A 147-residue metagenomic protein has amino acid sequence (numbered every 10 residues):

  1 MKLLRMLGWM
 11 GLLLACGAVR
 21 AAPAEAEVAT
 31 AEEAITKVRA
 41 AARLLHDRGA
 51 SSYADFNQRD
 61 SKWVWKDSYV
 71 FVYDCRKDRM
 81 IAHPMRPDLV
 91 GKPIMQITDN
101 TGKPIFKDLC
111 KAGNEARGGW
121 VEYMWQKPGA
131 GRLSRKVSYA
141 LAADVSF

Functional and structural regions predicted by a protein language model:
K2-R5, W9, L14, V19-F147: N-terminal membrane-sensor/transducer module of prokaryotic signaling receptors
